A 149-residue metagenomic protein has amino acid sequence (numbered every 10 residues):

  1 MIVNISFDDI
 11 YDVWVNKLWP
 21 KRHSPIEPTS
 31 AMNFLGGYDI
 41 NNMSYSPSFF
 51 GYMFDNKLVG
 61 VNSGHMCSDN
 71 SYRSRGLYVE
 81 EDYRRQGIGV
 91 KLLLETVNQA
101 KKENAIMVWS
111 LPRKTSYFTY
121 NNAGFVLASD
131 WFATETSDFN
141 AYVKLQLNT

Functional and structural regions predicted by a protein language model:
M1-V13: A short beta-loop-alpha structural element at the N-terminal edge of CoA-dependent acyl/N-acetyltransferase catalytic
W14-F54: Active-site rim helix/loop that mediates acceptor-substrate recognition in acyltransferases
G51, K57-H65, R73-Y78: Conserved beta-strand in the GNAT
M66-L77, R84, S137-F139: A conserved beta-turn-beta hairpin within the catalytic core of GNAT-like acetyltransferases that forms part
Y83, G87-E95: Conserved acetyl-CoA pyrophosphate-binding loop and the N-cap/start of the following alpha-helix in GNAT-like
A100-R113: Conserved GNAT acetyl-CoA-binding A-motif
W109-L111, V126-K144: Conserved catalytic-core motifs of GNAT/GCN5-like acyltransferases
T119-N121, F125: Conserved active-site tyrosine of GNAT-family acetyltransferases
